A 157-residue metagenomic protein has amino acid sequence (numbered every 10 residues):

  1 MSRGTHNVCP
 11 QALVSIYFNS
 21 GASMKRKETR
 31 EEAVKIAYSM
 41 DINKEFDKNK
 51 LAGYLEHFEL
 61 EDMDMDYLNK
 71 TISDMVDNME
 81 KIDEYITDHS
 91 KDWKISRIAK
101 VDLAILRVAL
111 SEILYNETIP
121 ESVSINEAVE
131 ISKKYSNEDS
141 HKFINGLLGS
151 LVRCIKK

Functional and structural regions predicted by a protein language model:
M1-H141, N145-K157: N-terminal interaction/assembly modules
